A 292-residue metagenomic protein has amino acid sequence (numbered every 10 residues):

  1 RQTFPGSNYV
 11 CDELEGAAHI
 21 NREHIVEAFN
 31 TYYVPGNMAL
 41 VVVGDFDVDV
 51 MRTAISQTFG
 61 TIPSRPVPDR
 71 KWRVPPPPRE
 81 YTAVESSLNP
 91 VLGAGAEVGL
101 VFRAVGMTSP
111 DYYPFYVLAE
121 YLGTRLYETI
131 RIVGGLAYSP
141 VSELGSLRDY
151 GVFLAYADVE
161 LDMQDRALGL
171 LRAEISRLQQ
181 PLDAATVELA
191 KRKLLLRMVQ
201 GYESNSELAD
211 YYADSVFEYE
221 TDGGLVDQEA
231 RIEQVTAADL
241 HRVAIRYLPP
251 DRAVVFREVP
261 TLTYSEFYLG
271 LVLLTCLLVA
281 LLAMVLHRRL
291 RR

Functional and structural regions predicted by a protein language model:
R1-E15, N37-V43, E97-V105, R131-Q180 (+2 more regions): M16 family metallopeptidases and their MPP-like homologs
A39-G95, A104-G106, L278-L282: An aromatic/glycine/proline-enriched structural segment found at the starts of mature extracellular/organellar domains
T53, T108-Y112, Q164-A167: Solvent-exposed, non-transmembrane alpha-helical starts
P110-L122: Active/ligand-binding-proximal structured segments within catalytic/core domains that scaffold catalytic residues
I232-V255: Extended, hydrophilic extramembrane loops/domains of integral membrane proteins
R257-L274: Juxtamembrane/start-of-transmembrane alpha-helix segments at the extracytoplasmic/lumenal side of membrane anchors
C276-R291: Alpha-helical transmembrane segments
